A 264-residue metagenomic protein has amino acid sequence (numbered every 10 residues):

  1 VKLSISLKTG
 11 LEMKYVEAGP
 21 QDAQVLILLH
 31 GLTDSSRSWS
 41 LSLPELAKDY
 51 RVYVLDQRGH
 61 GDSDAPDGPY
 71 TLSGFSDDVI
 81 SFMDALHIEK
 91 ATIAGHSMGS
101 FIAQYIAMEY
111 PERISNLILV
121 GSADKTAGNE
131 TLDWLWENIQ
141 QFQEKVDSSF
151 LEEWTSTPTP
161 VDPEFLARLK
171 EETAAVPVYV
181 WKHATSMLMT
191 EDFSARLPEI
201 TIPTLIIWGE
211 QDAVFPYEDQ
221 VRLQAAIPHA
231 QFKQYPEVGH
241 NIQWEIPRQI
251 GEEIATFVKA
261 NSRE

Functional and structural regions predicted by a protein language model:
V1-I27, A47-Y50, I88-E89, A175 (+1 more regions): Alpha/beta-hydrolase fold catalytic core
L11-A65: Conserved HGGG/HGGXW glycine-rich cap/lid loop of the alpha/beta-hydrolase fold
G74-A91: Conserved acidic catalytic loop of the alpha/beta-hydrolase fold
F101-E109, I114-K145: Flexible "cap/lid" loop of the alpha/beta hydrolase fold
A127-D133, E144-E199: Conserved alpha/beta-hydrolase catalytic His-Asp/Glu region
I200, I206-W208, D212: Short beta-strand/loop motif that positions the catalytic acidic residue of the alpha/beta-hydrolase fold
A213-D219: Conserved alpha/beta-hydrolase "acid-adjacent" motif
A230-K233, E237-E264: Catalytic active-site module of serine/aspartate enzymes centered on a nucleophile-bearing elbow/loop
